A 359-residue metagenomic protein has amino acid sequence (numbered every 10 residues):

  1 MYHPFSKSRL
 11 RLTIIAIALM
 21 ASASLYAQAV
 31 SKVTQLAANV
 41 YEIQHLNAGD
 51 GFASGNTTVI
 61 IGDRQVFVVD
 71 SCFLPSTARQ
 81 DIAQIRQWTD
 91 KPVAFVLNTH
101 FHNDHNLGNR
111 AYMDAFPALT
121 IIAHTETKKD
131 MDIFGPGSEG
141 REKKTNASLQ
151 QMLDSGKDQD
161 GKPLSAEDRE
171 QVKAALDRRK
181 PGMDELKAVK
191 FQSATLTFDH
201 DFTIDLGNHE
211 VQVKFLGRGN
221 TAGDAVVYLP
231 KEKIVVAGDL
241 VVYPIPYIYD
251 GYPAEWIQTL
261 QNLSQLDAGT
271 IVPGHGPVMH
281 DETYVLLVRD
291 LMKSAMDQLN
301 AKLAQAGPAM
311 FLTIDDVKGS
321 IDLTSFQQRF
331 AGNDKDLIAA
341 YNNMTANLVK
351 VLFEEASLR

Functional and structural regions predicted by a protein language model:
Y2-I14: Bacterial N-terminal signal peptides that target proteins for export
T13-S24: Bacterial N-terminal signal peptides
T34-Q84, A225-A237: Conserved beta-strand hairpin/beta-sheet module of binuclear metal-dependent hydrolase folds, prominently
Q35, A174, K187-Q192, T197-L229: Core dinuclear metal-dependent hydrolase active-site scaffold
V69-S71, A94-H102, I122-T125, L216 (+2 more regions): Active-site neighborhood of phospho(di)ester-bond hydrolases with catalytic His/Asp-centered motifs
Q87-A194, T203, D297: Active-site HxH/HxHxD metal-binding segment of metal-dependent hydrolases
I234, A254-D316: Divalent-metal (often Zn2+) His-rich catalytic cores of metallo-beta-lactamase-fold enzymes
Q305-R359: C-terminal regulatory/interaction regions
